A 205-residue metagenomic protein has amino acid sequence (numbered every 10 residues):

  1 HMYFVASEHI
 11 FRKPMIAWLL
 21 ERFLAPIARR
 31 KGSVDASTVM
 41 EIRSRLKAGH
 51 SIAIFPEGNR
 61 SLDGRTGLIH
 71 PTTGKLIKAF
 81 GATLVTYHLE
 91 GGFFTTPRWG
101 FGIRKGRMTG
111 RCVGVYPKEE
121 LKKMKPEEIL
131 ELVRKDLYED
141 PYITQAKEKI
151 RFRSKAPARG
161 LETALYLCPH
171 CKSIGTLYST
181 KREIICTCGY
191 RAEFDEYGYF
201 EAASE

Functional and structural regions predicted by a protein language model:
H1, S204-E205: Short, intrinsically disordered, charge-balanced linker/junction segments flanking boundaries in proteins
H1-E131, K147-E148, K155, H170-C171 (+1 more regions): Soluble catalytic domains of membrane acyltransferases
A79-T83, Y138-I143, S179-T180: Secondary-structure boundary elements
P126-L130, K135-G160, K172-T176, E205: A charged, amphipathic alpha-helical module
R153-S204: Cys/His-rich short segments
